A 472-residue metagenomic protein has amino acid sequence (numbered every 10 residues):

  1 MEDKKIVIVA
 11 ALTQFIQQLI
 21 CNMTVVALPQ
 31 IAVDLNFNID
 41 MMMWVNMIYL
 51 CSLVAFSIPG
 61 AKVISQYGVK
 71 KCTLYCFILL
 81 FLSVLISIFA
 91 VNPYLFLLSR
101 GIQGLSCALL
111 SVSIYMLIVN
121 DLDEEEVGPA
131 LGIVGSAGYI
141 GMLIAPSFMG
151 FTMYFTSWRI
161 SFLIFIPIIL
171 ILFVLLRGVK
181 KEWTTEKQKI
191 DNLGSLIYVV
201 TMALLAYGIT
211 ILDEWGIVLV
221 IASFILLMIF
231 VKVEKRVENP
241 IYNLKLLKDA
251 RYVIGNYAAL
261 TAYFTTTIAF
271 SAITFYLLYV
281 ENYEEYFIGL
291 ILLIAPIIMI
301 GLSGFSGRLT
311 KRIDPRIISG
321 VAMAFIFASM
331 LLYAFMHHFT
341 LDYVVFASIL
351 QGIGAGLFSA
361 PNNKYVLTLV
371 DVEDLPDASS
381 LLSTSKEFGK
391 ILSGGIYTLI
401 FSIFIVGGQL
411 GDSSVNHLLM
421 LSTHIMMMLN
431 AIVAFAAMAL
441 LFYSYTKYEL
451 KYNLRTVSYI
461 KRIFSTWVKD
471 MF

Functional and structural regions predicted by a protein language model:
M1-E2, S444-F472: Intrinsic disorder in cytosolic terminal tails and internal cytosolic loops of multi-pass membrane transporters
K5-L19, T24-V26, S106, M153-T156 (+5 more regions): 12-transmembrane solute porter fold
M23-N38, V63, I118, Y276-N282: Membrane-interface helix caps of multi-pass secondary transporters
A27-A55: Extracellular/periplasmic helix-loop-helix junction of adjacent transmembrane segments in MFS-like secondary
I39-D40, E124-V134, E285, V372-L381: Loop-to-transmembrane helix entry/capping segments in MFS-fold secondary transporters and related SLC/MFSD carriers
M47-A61, S111-Y115, L293-F305: Central cavity-lining transmembrane alpha-helices of secondary-active solute carriers, predominantly the Major
S57-N192: Helix-loop-helix hairpins in multi-pass membrane proteins, especially solute transporters
Y154-Y257: Hydrophobic transmembrane-helix bundles of small-molecule transporters
